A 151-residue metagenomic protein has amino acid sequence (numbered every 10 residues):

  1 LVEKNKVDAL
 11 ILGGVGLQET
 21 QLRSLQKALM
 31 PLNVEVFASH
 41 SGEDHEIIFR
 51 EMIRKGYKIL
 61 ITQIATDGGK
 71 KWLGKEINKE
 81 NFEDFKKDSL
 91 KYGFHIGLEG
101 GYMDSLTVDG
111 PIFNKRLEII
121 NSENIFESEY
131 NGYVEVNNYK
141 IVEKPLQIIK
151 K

Functional and structural regions predicted by a protein language model:
L1-K151: Nucleotide-activated chemistry modules centered on ATP-dependent adenylation/adenylyltransferase
